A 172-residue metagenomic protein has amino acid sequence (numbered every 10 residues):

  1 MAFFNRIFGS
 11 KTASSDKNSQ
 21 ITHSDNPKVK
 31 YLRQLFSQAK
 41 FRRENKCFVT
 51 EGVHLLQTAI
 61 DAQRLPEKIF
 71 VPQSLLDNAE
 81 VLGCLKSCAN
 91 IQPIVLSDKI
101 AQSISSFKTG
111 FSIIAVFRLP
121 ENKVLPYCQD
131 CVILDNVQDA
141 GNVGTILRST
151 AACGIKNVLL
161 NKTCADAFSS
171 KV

Functional and structural regions predicted by a protein language model:
A2-L75, A165: Boundary-proximal intrinsically disordered activation/regulatory segments immediately upstream of a helical core
A39, V95-L96, Y127-V132: Glycine/charged-rich beta-loop-alpha catalytic/anionic-binding loops adjacent to active sites
V49, F70, I114-V116, V132-I133 (+1 more regions): Structural motif
G52, A115, T150: Residue-level signal for inorganic ion chemistry
D61, E121-V172: RNA substrate-binding interface of SAM-dependent RNA methyltransferases
N78-A89, V172: Short, aromatic/basic amphipathic alpha-helical patches
P93-T109, I113: Glycine/small-residue-rich loop that forms an oxyanion/phosphate-binding "nest" at active or ligand-binding sites
S112-N122: Short, structured interface segments
